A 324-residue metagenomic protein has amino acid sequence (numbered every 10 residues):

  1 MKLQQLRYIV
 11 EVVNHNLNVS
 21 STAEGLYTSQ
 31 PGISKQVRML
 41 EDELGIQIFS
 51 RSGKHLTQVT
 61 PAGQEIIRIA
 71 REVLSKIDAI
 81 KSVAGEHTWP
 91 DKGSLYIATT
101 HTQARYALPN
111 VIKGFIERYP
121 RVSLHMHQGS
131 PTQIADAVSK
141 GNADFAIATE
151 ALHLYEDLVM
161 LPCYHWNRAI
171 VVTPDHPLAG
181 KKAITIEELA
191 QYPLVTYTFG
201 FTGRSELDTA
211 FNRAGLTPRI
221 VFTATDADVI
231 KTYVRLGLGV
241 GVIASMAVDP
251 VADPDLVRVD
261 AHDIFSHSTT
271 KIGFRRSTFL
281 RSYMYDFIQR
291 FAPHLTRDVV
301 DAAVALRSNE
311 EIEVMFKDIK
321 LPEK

Functional and structural regions predicted by a protein language model:
V12-S29: Short helix-boundary/capping micro-motifs
E41-P61: A short LG(V/I)-centered, amphipathic sequence patch enriched for acidic residue(s) preceding the LG motif
H87, N110-G114, T132-R168, V172 (+2 more regions): Short beta-strand-centered segments that line the small-molecule binding cleft or hinge of alpha/beta clamshell
K92-L154, T223-A224: Central regulatory/effector-binding core of bacterial HTH transcription factors
A107, R258-A302, R307: A late-sequence structural motif
S130-A143, T149, G200-V257, L306-E323: Hydrophobic hinge/microswitch elements
Y155-L161, H165-W166, D228-S277: Beta-alpha-beta core module
D157-R168, V172-L194: Flexible hinge/capping segments at coil-to-helix
